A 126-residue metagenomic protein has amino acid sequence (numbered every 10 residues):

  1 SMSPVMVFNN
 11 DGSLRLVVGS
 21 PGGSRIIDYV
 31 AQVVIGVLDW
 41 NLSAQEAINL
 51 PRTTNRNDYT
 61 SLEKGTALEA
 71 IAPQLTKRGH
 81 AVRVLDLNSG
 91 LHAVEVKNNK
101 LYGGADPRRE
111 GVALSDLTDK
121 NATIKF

Functional and structural regions predicted by a protein language model:
S1-N88: Proteins synthesized as precursors that undergo proteolytic processing into mature forms
L42-S43, Y59, E69-F126: Terminal-appendage/accessory-domain detector
